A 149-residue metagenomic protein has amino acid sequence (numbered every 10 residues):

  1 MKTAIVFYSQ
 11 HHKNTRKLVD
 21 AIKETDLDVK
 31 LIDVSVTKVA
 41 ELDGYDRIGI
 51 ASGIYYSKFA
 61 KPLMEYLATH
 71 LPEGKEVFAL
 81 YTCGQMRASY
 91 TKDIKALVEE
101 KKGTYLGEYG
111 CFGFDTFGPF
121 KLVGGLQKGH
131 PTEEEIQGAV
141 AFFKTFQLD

Functional and structural regions predicted by a protein language model:
T3-A4, Q10, R16-K17, K23-I32 (+2 more regions): FMN-binding flavodoxin-like domain, especially the glycine-rich phosphate-binding loop
V34-V36: Hydrophobic pocket-lining residues within nucleotide cofactor-binding pockets
K38-G44: Short amphipathic alpha-helix with an adjacent loop that forms part of the alpha/beta core around
